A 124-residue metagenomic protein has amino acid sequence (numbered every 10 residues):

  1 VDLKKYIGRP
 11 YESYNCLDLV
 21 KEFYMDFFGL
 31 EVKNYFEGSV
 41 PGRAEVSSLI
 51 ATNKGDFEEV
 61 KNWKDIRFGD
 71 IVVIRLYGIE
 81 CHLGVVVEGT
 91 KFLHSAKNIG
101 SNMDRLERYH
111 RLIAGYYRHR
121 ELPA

Functional and structural regions predicted by a protein language model:
V1, R105-A124: Intrinsically disordered, low-complexity, charged/polar segments
V1-W63, F68, I74-Y77, C81-H82 (+1 more regions): N-terminal capping segments
Y6-Y14, M25, V73-A114: Glycine-rich catalytic cores of cysteine/serine-nucleophile enzymes that process amide/ester linkages in cell-envelope
